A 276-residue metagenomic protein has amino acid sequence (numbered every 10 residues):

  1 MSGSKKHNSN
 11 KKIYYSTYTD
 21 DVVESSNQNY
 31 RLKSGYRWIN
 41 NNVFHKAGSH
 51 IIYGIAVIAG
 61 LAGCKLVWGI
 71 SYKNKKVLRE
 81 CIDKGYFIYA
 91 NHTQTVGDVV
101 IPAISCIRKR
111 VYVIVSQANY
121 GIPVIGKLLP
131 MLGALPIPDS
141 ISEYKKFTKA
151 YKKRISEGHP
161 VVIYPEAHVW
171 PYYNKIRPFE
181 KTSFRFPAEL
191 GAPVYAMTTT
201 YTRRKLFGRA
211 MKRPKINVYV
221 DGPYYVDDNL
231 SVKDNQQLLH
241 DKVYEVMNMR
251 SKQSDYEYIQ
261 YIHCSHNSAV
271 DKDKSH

Functional and structural regions predicted by a protein language model:
M1-F87, G97-I101, G126, M131 (+2 more regions): Membrane-anchoring hydrophobic helices of lipid-metabolizing enzymes
S2-Y30, F147-H276: Non-catalytic C-terminal accessory region of glycerolipid acyltransferases and related lyso-lipid remodeling enzymes
I51, I55, Q94, S142-E143 (+1 more regions): Soluble or luminal CAZymes and related metallo-dependent hydrolases
G63, M131-P138, E166-V169: Short, basic, glycine/proline-bearing loop/turn elements
W68, S140-K145, I176-R177: A conditional alpha-helix N-cap/helix-loop micro-motif detector
Y72, V113, A134-P136, V194-A196 (+1 more regions): Conserved beta-strand scaffold positions in the cores of enzyme catalytic domains, especially in NTP/NDP-utilizing
Y72-K75, I122, K145-T148: Structural motif corresponding to alpha-helix initiation and N-cap regions
C81-I141: Catalytic core of membrane glycerolipid acyltransferases/transacylases, capturing the structured, soluble-facing
